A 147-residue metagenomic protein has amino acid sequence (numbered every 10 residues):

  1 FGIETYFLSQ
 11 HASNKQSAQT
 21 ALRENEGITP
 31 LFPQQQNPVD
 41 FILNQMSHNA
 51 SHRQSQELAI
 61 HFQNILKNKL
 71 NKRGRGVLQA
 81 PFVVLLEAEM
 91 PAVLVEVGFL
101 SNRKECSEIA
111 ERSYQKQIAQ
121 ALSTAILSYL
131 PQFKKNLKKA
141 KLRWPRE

Functional and structural regions predicted by a protein language model:
F1-E147: Active-site-proximal helix/loop segments of hydrolytic enzymes
